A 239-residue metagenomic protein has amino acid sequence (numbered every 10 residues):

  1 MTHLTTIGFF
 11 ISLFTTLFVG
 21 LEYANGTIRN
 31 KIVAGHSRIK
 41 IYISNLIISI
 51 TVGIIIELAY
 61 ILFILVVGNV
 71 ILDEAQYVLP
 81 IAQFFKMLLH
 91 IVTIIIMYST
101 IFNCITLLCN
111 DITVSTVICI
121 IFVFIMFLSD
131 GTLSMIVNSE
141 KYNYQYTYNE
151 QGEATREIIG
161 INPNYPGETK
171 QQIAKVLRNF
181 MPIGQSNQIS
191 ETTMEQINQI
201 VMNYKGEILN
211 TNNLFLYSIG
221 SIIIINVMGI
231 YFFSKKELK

Functional and structural regions predicted by a protein language model:
M1-F18, I43-V114, I118-C119, F127 (+2 more regions): Secretory targeting signals
T15-I39: Transmembrane helix boundary and interhelical loop/hinge segments in multi-pass membrane proteins
E22, G35, L108-C109, K235: Helix-loop interface residues and adjacent transmembrane-helix termini in multi-pass membrane transporters, primarily
K175-Q185: Low-complexity, serine/threonine/proline-enriched polar segments
I183-V201: Low-complexity, acidic polar-rich segments
L216-K239: Junction motif at the cytosolic side of a transmembrane helix
